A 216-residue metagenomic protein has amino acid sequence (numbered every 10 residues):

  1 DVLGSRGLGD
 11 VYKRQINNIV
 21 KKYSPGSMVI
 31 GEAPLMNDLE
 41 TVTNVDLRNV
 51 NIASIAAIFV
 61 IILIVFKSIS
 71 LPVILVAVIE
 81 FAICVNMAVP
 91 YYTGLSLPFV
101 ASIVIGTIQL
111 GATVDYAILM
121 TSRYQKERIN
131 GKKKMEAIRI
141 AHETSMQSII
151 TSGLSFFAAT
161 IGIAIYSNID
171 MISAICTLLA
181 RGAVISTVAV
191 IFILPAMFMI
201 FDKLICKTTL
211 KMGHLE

Functional and structural regions predicted by a protein language model:
D1-Y12: Single conserved hydrophobic/aromatic residue that forms the stacking wall/gate of nucleotide- or nucleobase-binding
K13-A56: Juxtamembrane "pre-transmembrane" interface segments
N44, R48, I52, A77 (+4 more regions): Internal alpha-helical transmembrane segments of multi-pass membrane proteins, especially GPCRs
V50-S68: Selective detector of the "anchor" transmembrane alpha-helix that sits immediately C-terminal
F59-L63, V85-S96, M146-G213: Hydrophobic, glycine/alanine-rich multi-pass transmembrane helices and their short helix-loop junctions in large
L71-T121, T208: Hydrophobic transmembrane alpha-helices and their membrane-interface caps in long multi-pass transport proteins
L119-G131: Helix-loop junctions at the membrane interface of multi-pass solute transporters
R128-T151: Helix-loop junctions and hydrophobic alpha-helical segments within the transmembrane domains of large membrane
